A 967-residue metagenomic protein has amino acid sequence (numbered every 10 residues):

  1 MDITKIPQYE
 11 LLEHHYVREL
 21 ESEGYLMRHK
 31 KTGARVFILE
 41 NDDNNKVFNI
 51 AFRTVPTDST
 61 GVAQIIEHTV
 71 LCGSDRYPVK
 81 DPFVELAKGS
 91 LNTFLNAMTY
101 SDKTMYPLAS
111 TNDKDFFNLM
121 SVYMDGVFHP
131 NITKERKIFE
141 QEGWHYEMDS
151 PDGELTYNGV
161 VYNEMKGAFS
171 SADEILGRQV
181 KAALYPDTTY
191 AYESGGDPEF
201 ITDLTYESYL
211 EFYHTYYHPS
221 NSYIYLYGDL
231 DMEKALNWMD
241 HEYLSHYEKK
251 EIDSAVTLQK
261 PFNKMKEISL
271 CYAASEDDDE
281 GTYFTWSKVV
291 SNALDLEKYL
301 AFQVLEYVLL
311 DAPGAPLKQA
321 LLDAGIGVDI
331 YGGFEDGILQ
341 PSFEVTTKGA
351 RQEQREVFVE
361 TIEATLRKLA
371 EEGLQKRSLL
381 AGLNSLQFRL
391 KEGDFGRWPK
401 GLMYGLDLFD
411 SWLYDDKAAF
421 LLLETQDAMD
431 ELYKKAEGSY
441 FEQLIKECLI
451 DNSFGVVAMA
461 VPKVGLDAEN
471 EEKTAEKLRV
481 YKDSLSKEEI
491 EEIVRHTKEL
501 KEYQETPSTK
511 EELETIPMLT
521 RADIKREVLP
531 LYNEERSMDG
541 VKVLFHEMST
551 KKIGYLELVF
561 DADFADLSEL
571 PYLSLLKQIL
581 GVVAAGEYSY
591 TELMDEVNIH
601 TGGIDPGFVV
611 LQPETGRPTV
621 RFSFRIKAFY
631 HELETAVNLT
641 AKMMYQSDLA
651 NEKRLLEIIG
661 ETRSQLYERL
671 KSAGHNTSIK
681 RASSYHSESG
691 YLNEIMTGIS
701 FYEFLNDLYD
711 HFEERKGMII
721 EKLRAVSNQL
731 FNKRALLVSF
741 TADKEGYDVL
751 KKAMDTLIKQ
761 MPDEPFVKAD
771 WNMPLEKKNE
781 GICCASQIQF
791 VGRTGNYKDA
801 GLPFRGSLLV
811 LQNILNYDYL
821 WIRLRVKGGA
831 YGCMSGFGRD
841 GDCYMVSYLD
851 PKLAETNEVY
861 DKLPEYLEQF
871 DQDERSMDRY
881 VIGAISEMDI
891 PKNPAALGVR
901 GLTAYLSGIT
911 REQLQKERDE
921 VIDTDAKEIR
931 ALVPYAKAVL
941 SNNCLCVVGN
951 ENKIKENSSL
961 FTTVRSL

Functional and structural regions predicted by a protein language model:
M1-V47: Non-catalytic terminal extensions that flank enzyme cores
F37-D42, N49-A51, Y162, K166-E174 (+11 more regions): His/Glu-based metal-binding/catalytic segments typifying zinc-dependent metallopeptidases
N45-V55, D81-H129, R136-E147, E174-E199 (+11 more regions): M16 family metallopeptidases and their MPP-like homologs
V62, I66-V70, L576: Active-site His/Glu-centered metal-binding helix of metallohydrolases
F94, L210-H214, C271-A274, L317 (+12 more regions): Generic recognition of flexible, low-complexity loop/linker segments
S150-P219, Y225-Y243, Y247-A273, D278-E280: Hydrophobic, small-residue-rich alpha-helical packing segments that form membrane-like cores
N158, L210-H241, G698, I719-M754 (+1 more regions): Non-catalytic, conformational "gating/processing" segments within enzyme and secreted inhibitor domains
E211-Y213, Y223, M232-K250, E372 (+3 more regions): Extended, regular secondary-structure scaffolds
